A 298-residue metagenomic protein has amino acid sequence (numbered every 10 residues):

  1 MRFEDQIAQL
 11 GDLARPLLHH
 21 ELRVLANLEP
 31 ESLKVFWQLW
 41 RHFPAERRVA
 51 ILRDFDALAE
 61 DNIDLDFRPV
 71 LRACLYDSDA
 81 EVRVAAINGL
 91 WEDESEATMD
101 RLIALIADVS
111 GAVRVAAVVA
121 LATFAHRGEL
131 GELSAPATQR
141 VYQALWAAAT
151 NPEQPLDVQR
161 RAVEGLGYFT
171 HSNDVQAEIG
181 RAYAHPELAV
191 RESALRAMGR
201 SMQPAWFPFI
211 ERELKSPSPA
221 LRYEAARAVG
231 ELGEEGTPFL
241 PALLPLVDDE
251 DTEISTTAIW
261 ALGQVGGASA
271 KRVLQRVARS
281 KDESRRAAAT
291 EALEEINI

Functional and structural regions predicted by a protein language model:
M1-D5, L28-W40, D61-Y76, S95-A107 (+5 more regions): Amphipathic alpha-helical scaffolding segments comprising HEAT/armadillo-like alpha-solenoid repeats
M1-I63, E294: N-terminal alpha-helical scaffold/docking segments in eukaryotic complex subunits
R15-P16, A45-V49, A80-E81, E96 (+9 more regions): Alpha-helix N-cap/helix-start positions at coil->helix boundaries
P16-H19, V49, R53, P69 (+10 more regions): Alpha-solenoid HEAT/ARM repeat scaffold
I51, F55, S95, L121-H126 (+3 more regions): Hydrophobic residues within the alpha-helices of tandem HEAT/HEAT-like
R53, N88, V119, T123 (+5 more regions): Residue-level signature of alpha-solenoid helical repeat scaffolds
Q275-I298: Eukaryotic acidic, Ser/Thr-rich intrinsically disordered low-complexity regions
